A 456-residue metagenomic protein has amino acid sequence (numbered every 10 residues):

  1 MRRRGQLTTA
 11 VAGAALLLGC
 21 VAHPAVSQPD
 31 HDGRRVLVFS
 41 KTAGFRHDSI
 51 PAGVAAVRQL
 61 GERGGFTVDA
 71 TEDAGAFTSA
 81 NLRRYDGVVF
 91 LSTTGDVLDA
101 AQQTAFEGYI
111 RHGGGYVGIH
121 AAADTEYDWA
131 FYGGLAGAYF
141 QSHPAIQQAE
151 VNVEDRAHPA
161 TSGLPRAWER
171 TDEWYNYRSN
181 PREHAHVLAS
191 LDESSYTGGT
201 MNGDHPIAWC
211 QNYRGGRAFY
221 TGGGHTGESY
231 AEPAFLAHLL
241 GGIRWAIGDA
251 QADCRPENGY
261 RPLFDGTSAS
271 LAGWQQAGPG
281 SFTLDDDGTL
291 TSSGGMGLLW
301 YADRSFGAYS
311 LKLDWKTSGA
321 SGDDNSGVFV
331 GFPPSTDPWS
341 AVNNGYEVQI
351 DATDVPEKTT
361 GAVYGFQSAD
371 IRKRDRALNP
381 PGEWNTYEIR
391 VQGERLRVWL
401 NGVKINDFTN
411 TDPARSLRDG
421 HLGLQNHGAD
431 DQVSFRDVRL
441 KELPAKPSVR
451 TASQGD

Functional and structural regions predicted by a protein language model:
R2-S27: Secretory targeting and sorting signals
D30-R34, S40, Q59-F66, E72 (+2 more regions): Extracellular ligand-binding/catalytic regions of CAZymes and related secreted enzymes and adhesion modules
R35-K41, F45-D124: Helical hinge/lid and interdomain linker segments adjacent to catalytic or ligand-binding clefts that mediate domain
T42-F45, A74-A76, T93-V97, Y116 (+8 more regions): Solvent-exposed loop/turn segments at secondary-structure junctions within structured extracellular/periplasmic domains
G44, I146-Q148, S195-Y196, H225-P233 (+2 more regions): Active-site rim elements
G95-L164: A glycine-rich, often tryptophan-bearing local segment used as a flexible ligand/cofactor-contacting loop or short
T125, A138-S142, C254-D456: Carbohydrate-interacting regions of secretory-pathway proteins
A138, S142-G215: Catalytic beta-strand/loop cores that center a nucleophilic Ser/Cys/Thr and support acyl-enzyme chemistry
